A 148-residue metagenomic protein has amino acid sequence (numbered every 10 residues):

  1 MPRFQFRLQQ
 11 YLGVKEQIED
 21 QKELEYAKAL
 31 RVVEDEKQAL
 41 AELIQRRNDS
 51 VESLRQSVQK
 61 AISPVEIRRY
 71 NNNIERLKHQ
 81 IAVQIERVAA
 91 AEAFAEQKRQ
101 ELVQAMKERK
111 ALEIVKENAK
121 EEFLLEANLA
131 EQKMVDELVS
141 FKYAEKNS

Functional and structural regions predicted by a protein language model:
M1-S148: Charge-rich amphipathic alpha-helical interaction elements
